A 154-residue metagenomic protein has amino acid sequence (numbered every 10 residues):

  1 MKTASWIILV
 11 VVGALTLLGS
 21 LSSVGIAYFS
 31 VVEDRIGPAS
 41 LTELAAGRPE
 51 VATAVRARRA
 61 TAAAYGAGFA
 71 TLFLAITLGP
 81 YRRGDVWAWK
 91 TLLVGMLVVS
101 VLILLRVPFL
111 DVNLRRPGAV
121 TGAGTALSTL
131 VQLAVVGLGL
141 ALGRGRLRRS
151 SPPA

Functional and structural regions predicted by a protein language model:
M1-A154: Topology signature of small-to-medium multi-pass alpha-helical membrane proteins
